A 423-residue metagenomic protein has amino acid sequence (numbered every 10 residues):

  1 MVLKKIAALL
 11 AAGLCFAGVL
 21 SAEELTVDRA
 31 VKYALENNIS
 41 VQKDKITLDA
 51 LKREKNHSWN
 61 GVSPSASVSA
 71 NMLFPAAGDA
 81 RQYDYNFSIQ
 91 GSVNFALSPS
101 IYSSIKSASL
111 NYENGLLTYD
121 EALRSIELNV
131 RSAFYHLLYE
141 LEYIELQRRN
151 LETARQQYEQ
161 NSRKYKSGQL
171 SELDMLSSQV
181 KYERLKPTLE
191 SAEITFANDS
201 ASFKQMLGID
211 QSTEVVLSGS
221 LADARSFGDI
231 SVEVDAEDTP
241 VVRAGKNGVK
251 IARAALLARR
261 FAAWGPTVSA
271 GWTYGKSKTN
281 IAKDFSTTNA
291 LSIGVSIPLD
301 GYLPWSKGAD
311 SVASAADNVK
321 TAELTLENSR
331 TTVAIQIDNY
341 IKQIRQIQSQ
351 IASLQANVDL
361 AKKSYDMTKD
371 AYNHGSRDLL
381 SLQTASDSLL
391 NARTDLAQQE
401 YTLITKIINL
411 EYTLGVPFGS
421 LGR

Functional and structural regions predicted by a protein language model:
M1-L10: Bacterial N-terminal signal peptides that target proteins for export
V2, A22, S125-D238, Y340-Q343 (+4 more regions): Periplasmic alpha-helical coiled-coil/stalk elements that build and connect Gram-negative outer-membrane
L9-A17: Bacterial N-terminal signal peptides
S21-S67, Q169-S171, K204-A255, R330 (+4 more regions): Bacterial Sec-pathway N-terminal export signals of envelope proteins
D28-V31, Q211, D395-R423: Acidic, low-complexity, intrinsically disordered peripheral segments
K32-L97, V234-D310, I335: A small-residue-enriched
Q42-I46, N56-N60, A96-I126, L173 (+4 more regions): Sec/SRP-type N-terminal targeting helices
Y165-Q169, Y372-S376, T413: A short glycine-centered flexible hinge/capping loop motif at secondary-structure junctions
